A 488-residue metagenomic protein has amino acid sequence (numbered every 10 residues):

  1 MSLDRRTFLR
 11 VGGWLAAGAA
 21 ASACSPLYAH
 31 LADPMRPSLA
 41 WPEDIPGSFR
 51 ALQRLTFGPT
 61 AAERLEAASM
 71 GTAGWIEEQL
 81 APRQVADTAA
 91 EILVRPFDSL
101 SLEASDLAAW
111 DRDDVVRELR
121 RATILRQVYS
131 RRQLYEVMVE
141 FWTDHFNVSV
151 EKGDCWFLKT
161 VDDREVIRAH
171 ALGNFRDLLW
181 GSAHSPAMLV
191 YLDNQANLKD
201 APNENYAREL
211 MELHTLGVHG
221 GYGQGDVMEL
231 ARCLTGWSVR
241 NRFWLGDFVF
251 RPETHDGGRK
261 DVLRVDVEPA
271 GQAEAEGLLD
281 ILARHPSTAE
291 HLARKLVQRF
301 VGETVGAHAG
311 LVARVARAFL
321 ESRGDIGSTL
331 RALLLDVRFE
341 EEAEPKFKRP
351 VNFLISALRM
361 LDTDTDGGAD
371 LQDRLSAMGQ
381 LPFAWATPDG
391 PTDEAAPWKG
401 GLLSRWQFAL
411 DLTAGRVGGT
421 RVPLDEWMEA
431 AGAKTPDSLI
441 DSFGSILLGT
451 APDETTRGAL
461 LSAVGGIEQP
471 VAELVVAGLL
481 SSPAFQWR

Functional and structural regions predicted by a protein language model:
M1, T7-A29: N-terminal export signals
L9, A16, C155-T363: Active-site substrate-binding loop specific to GH73 endo-beta-N-acetylglucosaminidase modules in bacterial autolysins
G12, A68, L80, S182 (+3 more regions): A general structural motif at alpha-helix termini
L31-M35, L39-D44, F49-E63, H285 (+3 more regions): Flexible, low-complexity segments enriched for small/polar residues
L39-P46, L55-G58, E66, M70 (+18 more regions): Soluble non-cytosolic domains of exported or imported proteins
A61-V161, V166: N-terminal accessory alpha/beta regions
D87, R131, Y135, S149-G153 (+5 more regions): Amphipathic alpha-helical interaction segments
R117-R121, G181-S185, A332, A472-E473 (+1 more regions): Solvent-exposed, amphipathic alpha-helical "stalk/arm" or coiled-coil-like segments used as scaffolds
